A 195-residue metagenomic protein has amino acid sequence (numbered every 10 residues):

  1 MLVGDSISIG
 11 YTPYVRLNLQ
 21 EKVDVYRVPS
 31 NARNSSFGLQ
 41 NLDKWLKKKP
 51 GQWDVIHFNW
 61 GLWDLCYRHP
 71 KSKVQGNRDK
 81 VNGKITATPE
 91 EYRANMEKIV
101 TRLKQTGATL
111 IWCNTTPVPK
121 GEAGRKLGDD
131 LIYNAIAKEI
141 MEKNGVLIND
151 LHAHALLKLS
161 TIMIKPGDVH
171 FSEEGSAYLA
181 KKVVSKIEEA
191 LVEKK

Functional and structural regions predicted by a protein language model:
M1-P13, L65: Catalytic nucleophile-elbow at a beta strand-turn-alpha helix junction centered on a G-D-S/GDSL motif, marking
G10, S36-F37: Residues that form or flank phosphate/diphosphate-binding pockets in enzymes that use nucleotide phosphates
N18-K22, F37-K195: Alpha-helical cap/lid subdomain in secreted, periplasmic, or secretory-pathway luminal O-acyl-processing enzymes
R27-N34: Short beta->alpha junction loops
